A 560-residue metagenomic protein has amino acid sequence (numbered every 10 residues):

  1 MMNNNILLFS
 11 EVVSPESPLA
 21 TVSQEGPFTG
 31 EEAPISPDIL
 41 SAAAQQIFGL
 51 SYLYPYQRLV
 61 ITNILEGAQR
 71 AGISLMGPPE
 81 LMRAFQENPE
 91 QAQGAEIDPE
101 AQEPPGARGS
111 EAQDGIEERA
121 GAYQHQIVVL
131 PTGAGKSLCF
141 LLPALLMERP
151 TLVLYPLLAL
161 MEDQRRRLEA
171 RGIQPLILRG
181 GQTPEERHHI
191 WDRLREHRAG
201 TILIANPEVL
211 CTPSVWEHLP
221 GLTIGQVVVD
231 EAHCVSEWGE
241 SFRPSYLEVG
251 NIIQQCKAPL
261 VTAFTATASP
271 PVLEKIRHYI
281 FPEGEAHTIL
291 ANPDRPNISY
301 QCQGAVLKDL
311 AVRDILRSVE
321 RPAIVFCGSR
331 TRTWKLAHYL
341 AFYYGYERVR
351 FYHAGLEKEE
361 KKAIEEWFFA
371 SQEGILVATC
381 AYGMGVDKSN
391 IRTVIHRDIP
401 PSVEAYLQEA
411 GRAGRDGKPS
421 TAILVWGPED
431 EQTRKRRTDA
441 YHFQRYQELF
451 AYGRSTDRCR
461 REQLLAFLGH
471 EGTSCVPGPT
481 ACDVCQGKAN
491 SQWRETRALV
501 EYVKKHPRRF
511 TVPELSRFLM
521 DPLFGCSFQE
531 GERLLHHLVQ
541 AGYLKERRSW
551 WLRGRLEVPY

Functional and structural regions predicted by a protein language model:
M1-Q126: Helicase-associated low-complexity/disordered flanking segments
G30-P34, L40-A42, I47, Y52-P55 (+7 more regions): Helicase motor core with emphasis on the C-terminal RecA-like subdomain
A44, A68, I280, L340 (+3 more regions): Hydrophobic, Leu/Ile/Phe/Ala-enriched alpha-helical segments that form helix-helix packing faces
E66-A71, E118-Y123, H197, S371 (+3 more regions): Short loop/turn hinge sites at secondary-structure boundaries
A159: Conserved Rossmann-like nucleotide-cofactor binding loop
E373, N390-I391, I395, I399-Y560: C-terminal accessory region of SF2 helicases/translocases
